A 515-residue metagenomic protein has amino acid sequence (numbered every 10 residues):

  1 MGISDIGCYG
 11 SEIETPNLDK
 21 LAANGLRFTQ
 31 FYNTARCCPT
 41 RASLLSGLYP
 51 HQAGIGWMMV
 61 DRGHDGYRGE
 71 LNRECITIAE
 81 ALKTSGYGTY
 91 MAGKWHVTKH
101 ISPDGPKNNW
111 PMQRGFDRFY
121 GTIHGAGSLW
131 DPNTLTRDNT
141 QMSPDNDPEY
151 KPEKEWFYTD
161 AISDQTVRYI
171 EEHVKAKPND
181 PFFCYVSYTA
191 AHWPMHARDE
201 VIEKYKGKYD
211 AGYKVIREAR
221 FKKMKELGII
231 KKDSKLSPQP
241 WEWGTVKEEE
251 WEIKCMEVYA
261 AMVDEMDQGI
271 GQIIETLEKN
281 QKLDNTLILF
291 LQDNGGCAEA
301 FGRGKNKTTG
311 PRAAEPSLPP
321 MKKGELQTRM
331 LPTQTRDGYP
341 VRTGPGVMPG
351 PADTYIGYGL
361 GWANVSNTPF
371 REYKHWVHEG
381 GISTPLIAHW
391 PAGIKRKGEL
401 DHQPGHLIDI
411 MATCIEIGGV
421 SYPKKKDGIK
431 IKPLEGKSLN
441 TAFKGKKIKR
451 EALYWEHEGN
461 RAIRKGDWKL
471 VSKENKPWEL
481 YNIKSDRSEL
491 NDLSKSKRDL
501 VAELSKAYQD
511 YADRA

Functional and structural regions predicted by a protein language model:
M1-E474, W478, S485-D513: Formylglycine-dependent sulfatase
